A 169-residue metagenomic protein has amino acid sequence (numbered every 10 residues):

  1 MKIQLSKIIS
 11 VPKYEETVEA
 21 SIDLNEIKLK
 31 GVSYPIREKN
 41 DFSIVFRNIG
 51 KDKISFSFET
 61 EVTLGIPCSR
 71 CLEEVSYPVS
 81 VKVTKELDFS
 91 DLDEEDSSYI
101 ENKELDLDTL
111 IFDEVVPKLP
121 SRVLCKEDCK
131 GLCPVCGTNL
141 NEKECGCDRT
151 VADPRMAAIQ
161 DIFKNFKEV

Functional and structural regions predicted by a protein language model:
M1-V169: Structured interface patches
